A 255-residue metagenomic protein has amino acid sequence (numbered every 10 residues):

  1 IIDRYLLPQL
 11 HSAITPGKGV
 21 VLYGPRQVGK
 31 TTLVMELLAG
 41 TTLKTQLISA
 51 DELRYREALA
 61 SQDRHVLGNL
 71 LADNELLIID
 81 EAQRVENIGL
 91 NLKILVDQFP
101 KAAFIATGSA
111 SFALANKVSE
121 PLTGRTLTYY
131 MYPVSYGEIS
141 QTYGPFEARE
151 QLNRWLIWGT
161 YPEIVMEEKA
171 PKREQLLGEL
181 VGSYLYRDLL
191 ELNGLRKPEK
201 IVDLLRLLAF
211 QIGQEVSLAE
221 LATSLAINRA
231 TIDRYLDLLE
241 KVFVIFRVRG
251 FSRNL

Functional and structural regions predicted by a protein language model:
I1-I14: Pre-Walker A adenine-sensing motif
I14, A170-L255: Accessory nucleic acid-recognition modules appended to NTPase machines
L22: Hydrophobic anchor at the beta1->P-loop junction of P-loop NTPases
K30: Conserved lysine of the Walker
L33, L37: Hydrophobic positions on the alpha1 helix immediately C-terminal to the Walker A/P-loop
T45-L76: Short glycine-rich substrate-engagement loop in P-loop NTPases that contacts/grips substrate
G89-F112, S119-P121: Conserved catalytic/switch belt of AAA+ P-loop NTPases
F112-T128, Y143: Short regulatory helix/loop adjacent to the ATP-binding pocket of P-loop NTPases
